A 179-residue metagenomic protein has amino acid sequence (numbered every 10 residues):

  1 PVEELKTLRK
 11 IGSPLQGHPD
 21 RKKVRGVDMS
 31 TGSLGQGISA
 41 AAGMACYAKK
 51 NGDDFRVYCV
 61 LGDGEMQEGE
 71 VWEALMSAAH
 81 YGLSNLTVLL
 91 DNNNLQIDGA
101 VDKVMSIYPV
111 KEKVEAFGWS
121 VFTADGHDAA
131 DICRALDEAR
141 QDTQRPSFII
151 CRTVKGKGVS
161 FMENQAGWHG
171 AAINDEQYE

Functional and structural regions predicted by a protein language model:
P1-H80: Cofactor-binding active-site loop characterized by glycine-rich and histidine/acidic residues
I11-P14, L61-E68, N92-Q96, H127-A129 (+1 more regions): Acidic, glycine-rich active-site loops and adjacent beta-strand->loop/helix elements that engage anionic groups
D20, E70-W72, D98-D102, R134 (+1 more regions): Short acidic, glycine/serine/threonine-rich loops at helix termini
G52-F55, D102-A135: Conserved thiamine diphosphate
F55-C59, L86, R145-C151: Generic beta-sheet signal
E68-N93, F148-I150: A short alpha/beta connector and helix-capping loop motif
Y81-K103, I107-Y108, E112-V114: Histidine/lysine/aspartate-rich catalytic loop segments that bind and position anionic ligands
A129-E179: Glycine/aspartate-rich loop-and-adjacent alpha/beta segment that forms the canonical ThDP
